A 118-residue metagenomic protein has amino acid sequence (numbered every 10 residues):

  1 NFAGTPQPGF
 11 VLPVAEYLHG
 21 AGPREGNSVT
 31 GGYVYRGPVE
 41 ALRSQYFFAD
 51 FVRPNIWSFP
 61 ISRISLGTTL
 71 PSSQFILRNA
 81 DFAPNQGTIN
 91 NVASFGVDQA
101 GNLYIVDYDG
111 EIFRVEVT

Functional and structural regions predicted by a protein language model:
N1-I76: Beta-propeller domain segments
N27, G87-N90: Loop/turn position at the start of each blade in beta-propeller repeats
R36-G37, N85, A93: Short, flexible, glycine/charge-rich loop motifs used to bind or transfer phosphoryl groups or to couple energy/partner
L70-S72, I89-V92: A broad structural signal for short, well-ordered beta-strand segments within beta-sheet-rich domains
N79-T88: C-terminal beta-signal and terminal closure region of outer-membrane beta-barrel proteins
A93-T118: Blade-level signature of beta-propeller repeat domains, shared across WD40, Kelch, NHL, RCC1 and BNR/Asp-box propellers
